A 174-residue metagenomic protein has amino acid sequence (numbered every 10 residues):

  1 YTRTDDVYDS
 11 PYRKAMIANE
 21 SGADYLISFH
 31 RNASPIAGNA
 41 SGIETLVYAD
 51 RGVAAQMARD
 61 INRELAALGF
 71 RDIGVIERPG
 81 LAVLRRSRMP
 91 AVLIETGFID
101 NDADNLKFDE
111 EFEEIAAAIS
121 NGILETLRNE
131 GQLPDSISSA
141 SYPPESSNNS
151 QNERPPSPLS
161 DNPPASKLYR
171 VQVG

Functional and structural regions predicted by a protein language model:
Y1-D161: Active-site-proximal helix/loop segments of hydrolytic enzymes
S157-G174: Extracytoplasmic/periplasm-facing segments of secreted or lipoprotein envelope proteins
